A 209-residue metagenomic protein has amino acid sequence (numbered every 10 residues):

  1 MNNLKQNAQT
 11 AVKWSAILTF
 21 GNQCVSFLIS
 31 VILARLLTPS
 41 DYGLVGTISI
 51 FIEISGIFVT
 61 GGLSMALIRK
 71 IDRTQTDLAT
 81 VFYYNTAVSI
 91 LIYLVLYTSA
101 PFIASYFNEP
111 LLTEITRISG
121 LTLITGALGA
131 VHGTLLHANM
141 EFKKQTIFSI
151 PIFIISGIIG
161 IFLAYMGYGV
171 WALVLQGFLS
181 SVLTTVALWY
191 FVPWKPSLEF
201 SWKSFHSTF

Functional and structural regions predicted by a protein language model:
M1-L4, A8, K143, V186-F209: Interhelical loop/hinge segments that connect adjacent transmembrane helices in multipass membrane
N2-Q9, A34-P39, E53-T86, I90 (+2 more regions): Transmembrane-helix boundary and interhelical linker motifs in polytopic inner-membrane proteins
L4-V12, Y42, D77-L78, L112 (+2 more regions): Primarily residues marking transmembrane-helix entry/exit sites
N7-L63, V88-A100, T122, I152-I161 (+1 more regions): Signature of the first transmembrane helix
A11, S15, Y42-G43, V81 (+3 more regions): Alpha-helical transmembrane segments and their helix-entry boundary regions
L37, Y165-W171: Transmembrane helix interruption/hinge and helix-loop junction motifs
V45-S49, H137, Q145-S149: Membrane-interface helix-entry/capping residues at the boundaries of transmembrane alpha-helices
A100-S119: Interfacial segments at transmembrane-helix termini and the short loops linking adjacent helices
